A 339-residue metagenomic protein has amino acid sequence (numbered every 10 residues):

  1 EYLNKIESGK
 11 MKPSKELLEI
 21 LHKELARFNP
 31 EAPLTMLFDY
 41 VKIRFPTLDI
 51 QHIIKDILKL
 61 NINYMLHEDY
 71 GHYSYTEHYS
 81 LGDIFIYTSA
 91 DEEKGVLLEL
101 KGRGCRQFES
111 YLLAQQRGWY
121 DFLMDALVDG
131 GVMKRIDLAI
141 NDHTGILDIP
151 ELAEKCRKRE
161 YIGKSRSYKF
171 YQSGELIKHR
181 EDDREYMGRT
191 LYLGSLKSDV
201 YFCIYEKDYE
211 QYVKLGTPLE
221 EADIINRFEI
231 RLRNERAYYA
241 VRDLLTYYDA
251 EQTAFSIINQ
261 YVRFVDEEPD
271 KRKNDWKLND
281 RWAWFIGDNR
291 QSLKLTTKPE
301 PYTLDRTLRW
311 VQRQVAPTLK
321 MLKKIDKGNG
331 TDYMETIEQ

Functional and structural regions predicted by a protein language model:
E1, E19, Y302: Residues within the helices of the helix-turn-helix
E1-P13: Recognition helix of helix-turn-helix/homeodomain-like DNA-binding domains that insert into the DNA major groove
K10, L21, V311-Q314: DNA major-groove recognition helices of helix-turn-helix
K12-K15, E92-K94: Generic alpha-helical scaffold signal
S14-N29: DNA major-groove recognition helix of helix-turn-helix/homeodomain DNA-binding modules
R27-Y302, T307-Q339: Structured, helix-rich domain cores that form ligand/interaction pockets
